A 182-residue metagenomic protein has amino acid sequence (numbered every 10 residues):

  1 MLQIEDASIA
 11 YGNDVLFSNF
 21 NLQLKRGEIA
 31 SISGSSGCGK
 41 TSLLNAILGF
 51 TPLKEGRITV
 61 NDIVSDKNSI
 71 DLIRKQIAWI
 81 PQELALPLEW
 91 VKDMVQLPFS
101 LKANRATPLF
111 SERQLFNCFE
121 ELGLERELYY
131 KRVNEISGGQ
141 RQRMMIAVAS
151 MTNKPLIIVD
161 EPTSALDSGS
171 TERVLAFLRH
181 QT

Functional and structural regions predicted by a protein language model:
S33-S35: The feature captures the beta-strand-to-loop junction immediately N-terminal to the Walker
L48: Helix-to-loop junction immediately C-terminal to a conserved catalytic motif
G56-S65, I73: Conserved ABC transporter NBD signature motif
E89-A106: Q-loop/switch helix immediately C-terminal to the Walker
L109-L128: Conserved ABC ATPase "signature" region
R132-I136, Q140: Conserved ABC ATPase signature
I157-E161: Catalytic Walker B motif of ABC-type/P-loop ATPase nucleotide-binding domains
